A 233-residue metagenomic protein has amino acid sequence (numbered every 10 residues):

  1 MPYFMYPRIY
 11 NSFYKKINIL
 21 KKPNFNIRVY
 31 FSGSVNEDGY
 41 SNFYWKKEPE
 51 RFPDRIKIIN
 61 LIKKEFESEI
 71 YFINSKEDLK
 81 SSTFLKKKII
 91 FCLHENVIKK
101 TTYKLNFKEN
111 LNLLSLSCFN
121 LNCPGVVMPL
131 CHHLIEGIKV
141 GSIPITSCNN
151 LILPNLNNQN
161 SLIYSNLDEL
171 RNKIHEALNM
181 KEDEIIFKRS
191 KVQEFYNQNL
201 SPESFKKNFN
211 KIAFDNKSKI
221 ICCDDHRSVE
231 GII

Functional and structural regions predicted by a protein language model:
M1-P129, S147-I152, K219-I220, D224-I233: Nucleotide-sugar donor-binding catalytic core of glycosyltransferases
C92-Y103, K108-G231: Catalytic binding pocket for nucleotide-activated donors in carbohydrate/polymer assembly enzymes
